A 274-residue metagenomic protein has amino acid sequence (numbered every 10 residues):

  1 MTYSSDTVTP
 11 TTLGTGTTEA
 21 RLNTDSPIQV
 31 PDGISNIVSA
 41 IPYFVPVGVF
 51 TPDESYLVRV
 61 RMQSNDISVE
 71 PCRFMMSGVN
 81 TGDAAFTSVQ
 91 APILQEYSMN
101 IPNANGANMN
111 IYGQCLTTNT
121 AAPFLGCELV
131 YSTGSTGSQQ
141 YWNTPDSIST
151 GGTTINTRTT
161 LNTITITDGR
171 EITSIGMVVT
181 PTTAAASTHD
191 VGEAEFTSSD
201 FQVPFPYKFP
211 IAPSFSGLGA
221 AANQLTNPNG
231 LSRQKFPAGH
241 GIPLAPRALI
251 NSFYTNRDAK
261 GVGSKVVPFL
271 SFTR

Functional and structural regions predicted by a protein language model:
M1-R274: Beta-strand-centric surfaces of beta-sandwich/beta-rich domains
